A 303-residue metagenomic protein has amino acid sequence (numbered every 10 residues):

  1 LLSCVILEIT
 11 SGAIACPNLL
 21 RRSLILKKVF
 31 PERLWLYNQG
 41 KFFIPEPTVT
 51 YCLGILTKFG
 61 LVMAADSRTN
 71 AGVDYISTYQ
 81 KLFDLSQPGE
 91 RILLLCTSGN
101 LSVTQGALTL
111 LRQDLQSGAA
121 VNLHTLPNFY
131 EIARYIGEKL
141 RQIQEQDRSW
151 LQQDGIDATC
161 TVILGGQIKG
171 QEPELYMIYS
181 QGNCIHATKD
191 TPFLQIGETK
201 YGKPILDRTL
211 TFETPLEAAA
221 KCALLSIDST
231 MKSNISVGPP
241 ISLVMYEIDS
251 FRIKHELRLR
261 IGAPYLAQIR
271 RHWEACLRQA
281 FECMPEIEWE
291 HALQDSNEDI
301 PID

Functional and structural regions predicted by a protein language model:
S3, F59-L61, R91-L93, C160 (+1 more regions): A generic secondary-structure signal marking the coil-to-beta-strand transition
E46-V49, I55-L56, Y75-I76, L85-G89 (+4 more regions): Solvent-exposed alpha-helices and their adjacent loops that cap or buttress functional pockets in soluble metabolic
P47-T48, C52-S149, F193-T214, Q268-D303: Conserved short S/T/G-enriched processing/targeting/catalytic segments and their helical context
I143-Q146, Q153, T159, I163-Q167 (+1 more regions): A two-mode feature
